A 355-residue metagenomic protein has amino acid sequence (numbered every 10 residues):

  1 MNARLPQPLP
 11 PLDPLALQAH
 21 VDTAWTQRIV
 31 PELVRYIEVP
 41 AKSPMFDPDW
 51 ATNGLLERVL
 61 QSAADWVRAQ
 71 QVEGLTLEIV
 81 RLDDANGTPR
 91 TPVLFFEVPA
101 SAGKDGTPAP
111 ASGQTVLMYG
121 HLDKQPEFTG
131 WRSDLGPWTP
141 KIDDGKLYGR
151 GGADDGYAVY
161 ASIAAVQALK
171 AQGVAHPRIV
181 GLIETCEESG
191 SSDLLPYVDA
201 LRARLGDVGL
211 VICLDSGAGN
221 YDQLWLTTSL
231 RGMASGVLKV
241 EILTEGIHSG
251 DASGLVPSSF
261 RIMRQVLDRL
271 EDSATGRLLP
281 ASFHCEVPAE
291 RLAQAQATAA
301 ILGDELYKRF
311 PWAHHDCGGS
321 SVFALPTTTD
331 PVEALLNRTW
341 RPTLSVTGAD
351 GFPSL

Functional and structural regions predicted by a protein language model:
N2-R150, L169, H176: Acidic/His- and Gly-rich active-site-bordering loop/insert found across diverse amide/peptide-bond hydrolases
V34, A64, Y160-Q167, L195 (+2 more regions): Predominant activation on well-ordered alpha-helical scaffold segments within soluble catalytic domains
E38, R68-V72, A171, R202-A203 (+2 more regions): Generic secondary-structure signature for well-ordered alpha-helical cores
K146-L147, G151-S229: Acidic/histidine-rich catalytic neighborhood of metal-dependent amide-processing enzymes
L147-G149, T244-G250: Short small-residue beta-strand/loop micro-motif enriched in glycine and branched aliphatics
G219, T228, S249-A349: Acidic-enriched catalytic cores of C-N bond-cleaving enzymes acting on peptides and small amides
W225-E241, W340: Flexible glycine/proline-rich, aromatic-decorated loop/lid segments
